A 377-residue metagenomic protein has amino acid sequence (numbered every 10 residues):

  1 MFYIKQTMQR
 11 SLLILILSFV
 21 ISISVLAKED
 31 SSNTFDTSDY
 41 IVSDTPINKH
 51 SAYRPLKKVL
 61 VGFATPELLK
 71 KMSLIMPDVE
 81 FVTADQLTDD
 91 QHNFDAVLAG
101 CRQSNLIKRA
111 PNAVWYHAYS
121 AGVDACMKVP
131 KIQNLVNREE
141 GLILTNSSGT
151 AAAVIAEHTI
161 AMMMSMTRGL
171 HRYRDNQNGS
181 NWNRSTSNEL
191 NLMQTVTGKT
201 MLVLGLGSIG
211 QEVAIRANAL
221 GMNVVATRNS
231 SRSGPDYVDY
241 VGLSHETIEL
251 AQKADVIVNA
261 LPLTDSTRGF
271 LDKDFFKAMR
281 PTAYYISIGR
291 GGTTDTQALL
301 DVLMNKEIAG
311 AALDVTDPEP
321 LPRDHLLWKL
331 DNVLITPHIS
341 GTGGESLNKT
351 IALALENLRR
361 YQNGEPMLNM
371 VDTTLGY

Functional and structural regions predicted by a protein language model:
S11-S22: Bacterial N-terminal signal peptides
V25-F94: N-terminal glycine-/charge-rich "phosphate-binding" loop or analogous flexible N-terminal tail
E29-D44, L142-E157, M166, R172-Y173 (+1 more regions): C-terminal helix-to-coil terminal segments
F81-N93, N105-I107, Y237-K253: Short acidic low-complexity segments
D95-N178, M193: Phosphate/diphosphate ligand-binding glycine-rich loop within oxidoreductases
Q133-T150, R280-Y284, D301-D317, K329-S340: Rossmann-fold dehydrogenase core element
I143, R174-E212: Glycine-rich NAD(P)-binding loop of Rossmann-like domains
S230-L326: Rossmann-like adenosine-cofactor binding region
